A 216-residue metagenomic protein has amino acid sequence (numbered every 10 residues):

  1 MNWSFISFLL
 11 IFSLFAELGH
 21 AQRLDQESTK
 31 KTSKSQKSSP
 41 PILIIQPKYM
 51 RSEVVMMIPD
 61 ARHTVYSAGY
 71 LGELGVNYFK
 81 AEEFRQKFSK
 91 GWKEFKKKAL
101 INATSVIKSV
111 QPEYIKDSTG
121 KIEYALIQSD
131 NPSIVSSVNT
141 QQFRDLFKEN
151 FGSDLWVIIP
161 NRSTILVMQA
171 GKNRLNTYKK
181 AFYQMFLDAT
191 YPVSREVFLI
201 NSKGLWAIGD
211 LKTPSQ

Functional and structural regions predicted by a protein language model:
M1-I6: Bacterial N-terminal signal peptides that target proteins for export
R23-P132: Charged, alpha-helical interface segments at or near domain boundaries
I134-K148: Short amphipathic alpha-helix segments
D145-L146, S153-L155: Generic recognition of flexible, low-complexity loop/linker segments
W156-P160: Short beta-strand
S163-Q169: Short cationic amphipathic helices and targeting signals
Q169-Q216: C-terminal structured domains
